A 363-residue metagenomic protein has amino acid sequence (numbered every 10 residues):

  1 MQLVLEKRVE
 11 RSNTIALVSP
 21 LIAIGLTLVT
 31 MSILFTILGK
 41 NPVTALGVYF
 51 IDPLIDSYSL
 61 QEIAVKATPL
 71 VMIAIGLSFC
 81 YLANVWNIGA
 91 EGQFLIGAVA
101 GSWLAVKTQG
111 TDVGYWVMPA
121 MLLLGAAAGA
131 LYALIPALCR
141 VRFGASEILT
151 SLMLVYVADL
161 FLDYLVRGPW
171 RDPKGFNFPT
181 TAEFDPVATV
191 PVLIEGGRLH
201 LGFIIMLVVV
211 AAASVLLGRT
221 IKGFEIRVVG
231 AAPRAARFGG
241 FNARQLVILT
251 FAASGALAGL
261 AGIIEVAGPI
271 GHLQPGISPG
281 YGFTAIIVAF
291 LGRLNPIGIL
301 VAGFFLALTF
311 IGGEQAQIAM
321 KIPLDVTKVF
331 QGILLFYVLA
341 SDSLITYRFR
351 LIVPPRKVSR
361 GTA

Functional and structural regions predicted by a protein language model:
M1-L26, S32-I33, A231, F238-Q245 (+1 more regions): Cytosolic-side transmembrane-helix boundaries in multi-pass membrane proteins
R8-V18, L38, Y81-G89, T111-Y115 (+4 more regions): Short loop segments and helix-boundary regions at transmembrane helix junctions of multi-pass inner-membrane proteins
S19-T36, I73-S78, A98-L104, G125-L131 (+6 more regions): Hydrophobic core segments of alpha-helical transmembrane domains in multi-pass membrane transport and ion-translocation
L26-P53, V166, S214-I221: Structural signal for alpha-helical transmembrane segments and their membrane-water exit/capping regions in multi-pass
I33-L38, T44, V48-T108, L122-I148 (+3 more regions): Single transmembrane alpha-helix segments in multi-pass membrane proteins
E147-R219, P355-T362: Transmembrane helix-bundle core of multi-pass membrane transporters and related energy-transducing complexes
E195-H272, P296-I297, V301: Helix-loop-helix "hairpin" substructures at the membrane interface of multi-pass membrane proteins
F251-G332: Transmembrane alpha-helical segments in multi-pass inner-membrane proteins
